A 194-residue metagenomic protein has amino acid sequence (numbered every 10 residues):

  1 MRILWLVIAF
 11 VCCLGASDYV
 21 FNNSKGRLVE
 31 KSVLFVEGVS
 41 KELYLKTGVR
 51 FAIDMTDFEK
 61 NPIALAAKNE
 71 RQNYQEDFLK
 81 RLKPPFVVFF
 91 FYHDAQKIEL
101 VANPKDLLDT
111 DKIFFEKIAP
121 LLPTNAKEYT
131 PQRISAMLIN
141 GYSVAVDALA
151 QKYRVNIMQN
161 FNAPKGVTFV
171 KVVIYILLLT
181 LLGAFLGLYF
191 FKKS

Functional and structural regions predicted by a protein language model:
R2-I3, Y19: Charge-rich, low-complexity N-terminal segments
I3-C13: Sec-dependent N-terminal signal peptides
S17-T168: Folded, non-transmembrane soluble domains that reside on the lumenal/extracytoplasmic side of membranes
M158-S194: C-terminal single-pass membrane-anchor helix
